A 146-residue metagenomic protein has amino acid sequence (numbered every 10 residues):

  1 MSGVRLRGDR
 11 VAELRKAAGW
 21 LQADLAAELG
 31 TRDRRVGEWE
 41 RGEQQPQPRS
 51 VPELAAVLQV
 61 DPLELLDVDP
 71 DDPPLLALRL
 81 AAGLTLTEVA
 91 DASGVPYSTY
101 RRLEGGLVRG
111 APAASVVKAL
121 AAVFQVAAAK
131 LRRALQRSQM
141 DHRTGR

Functional and structural regions predicted by a protein language model:
M1-D9, L14-K16, Q139-R146: Actinobacteria-biased recognition of intrinsically disordered, low-complexity terminal regions
D9-E28, P73-A92: Short basic helix-loop element that most often maps to the first helix and adjoining turn of HTH DNA-binding modules
R10-V11, T31-R32, G37-E38, Q45-L58: Helix-turn-helix-like N-terminal two-helix hairpins of bacterial/phage DNA-binding regulators
V11, L25-A26, V36-W39, L65 (+2 more regions): Conserved hydrophobic/aromatic packing and binding residues within compact polymer-binding modules
L21, R32-R35, Q47, D61 (+3 more regions): Short coil turns linking two alpha-helices in DNA-binding domains
L29-Q44, V95-G110: Recognition helix of helix-turn-helix/homeodomain-like DNA-binding domains that insert into the DNA major groove
Q47-E64, A113-K130: DNA major-groove recognition helix of helix-turn-helix/homeodomain DNA-binding modules
Q59-P74, Q125-D141: Short C-terminal boundary/hinge segments that cap the last helix of small helical domains
